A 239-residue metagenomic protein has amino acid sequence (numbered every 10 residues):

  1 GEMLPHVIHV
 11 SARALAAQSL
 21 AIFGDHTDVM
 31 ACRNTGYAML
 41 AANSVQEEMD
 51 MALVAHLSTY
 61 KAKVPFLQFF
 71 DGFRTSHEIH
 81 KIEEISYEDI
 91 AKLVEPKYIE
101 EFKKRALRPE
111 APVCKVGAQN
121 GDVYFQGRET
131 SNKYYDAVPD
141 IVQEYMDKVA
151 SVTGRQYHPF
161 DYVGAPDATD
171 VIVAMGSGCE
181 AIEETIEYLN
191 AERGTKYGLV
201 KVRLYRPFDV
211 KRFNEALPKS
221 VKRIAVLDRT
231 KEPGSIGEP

Functional and structural regions predicted by a protein language model:
G1-Y60: Thiamine diphosphate
E2, G24, M30-R33, S58-A62 (+4 more regions): Solvent-exposed alpha-helices and their adjacent loops that cap or buttress functional pockets in soluble metabolic
E2-A12, I90-I99, R223-A225: A glycine-rich helix N-cap at a beta->alpha junction
M3-P5, A38, P65, K196 (+1 more regions): Proline-centered loop/turn at the N-terminus of a beta-strand
I8-V10, L40-A42, F66-F70, L199 (+1 more regions): General beta-strand structural signal in soluble alpha/beta enzymes
A12, A17-S19, C32, D147-P239: Thiamine diphosphate
A31, E47-S58, D140, E144-K148 (+2 more regions): Alpha-helical scaffold segments in soluble metabolic enzymes
F66-D161: Conformationally flexible catalytic loops at phosphate/diphosphate-handling active centers
